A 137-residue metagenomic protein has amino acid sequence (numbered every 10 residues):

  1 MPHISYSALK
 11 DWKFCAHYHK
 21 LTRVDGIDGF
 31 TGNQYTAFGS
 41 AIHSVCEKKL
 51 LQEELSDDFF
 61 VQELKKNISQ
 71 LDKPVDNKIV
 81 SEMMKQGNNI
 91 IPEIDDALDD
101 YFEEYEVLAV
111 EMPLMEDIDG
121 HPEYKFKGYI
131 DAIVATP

Functional and structural regions predicted by a protein language model:
M1-F14, E123-A132: An acidic intrinsically disordered interaction segment
M1-S5, Y18-T22, S44-V45, I118-P122: Short, mixed-charge, low-aromatic patches
I4, K13, Q34-F38, I79 (+2 more regions): Generic detector of ordered secondary-structure context
A8, G29, P74, D119-G120: A general structural-boundary detector
L9-E54, I91, E111-M112: Nuclease catalytic cores
T31, D99, H121-P122: Residues embedded in well-ordered secondary-structure elements
V45-I118: A non-catalytic, helix-rich entry segment at domain boundaries
E106-P137: Active-site metal-binding core of divalent-cation-utilizing nuclease and nuclease-like domains
